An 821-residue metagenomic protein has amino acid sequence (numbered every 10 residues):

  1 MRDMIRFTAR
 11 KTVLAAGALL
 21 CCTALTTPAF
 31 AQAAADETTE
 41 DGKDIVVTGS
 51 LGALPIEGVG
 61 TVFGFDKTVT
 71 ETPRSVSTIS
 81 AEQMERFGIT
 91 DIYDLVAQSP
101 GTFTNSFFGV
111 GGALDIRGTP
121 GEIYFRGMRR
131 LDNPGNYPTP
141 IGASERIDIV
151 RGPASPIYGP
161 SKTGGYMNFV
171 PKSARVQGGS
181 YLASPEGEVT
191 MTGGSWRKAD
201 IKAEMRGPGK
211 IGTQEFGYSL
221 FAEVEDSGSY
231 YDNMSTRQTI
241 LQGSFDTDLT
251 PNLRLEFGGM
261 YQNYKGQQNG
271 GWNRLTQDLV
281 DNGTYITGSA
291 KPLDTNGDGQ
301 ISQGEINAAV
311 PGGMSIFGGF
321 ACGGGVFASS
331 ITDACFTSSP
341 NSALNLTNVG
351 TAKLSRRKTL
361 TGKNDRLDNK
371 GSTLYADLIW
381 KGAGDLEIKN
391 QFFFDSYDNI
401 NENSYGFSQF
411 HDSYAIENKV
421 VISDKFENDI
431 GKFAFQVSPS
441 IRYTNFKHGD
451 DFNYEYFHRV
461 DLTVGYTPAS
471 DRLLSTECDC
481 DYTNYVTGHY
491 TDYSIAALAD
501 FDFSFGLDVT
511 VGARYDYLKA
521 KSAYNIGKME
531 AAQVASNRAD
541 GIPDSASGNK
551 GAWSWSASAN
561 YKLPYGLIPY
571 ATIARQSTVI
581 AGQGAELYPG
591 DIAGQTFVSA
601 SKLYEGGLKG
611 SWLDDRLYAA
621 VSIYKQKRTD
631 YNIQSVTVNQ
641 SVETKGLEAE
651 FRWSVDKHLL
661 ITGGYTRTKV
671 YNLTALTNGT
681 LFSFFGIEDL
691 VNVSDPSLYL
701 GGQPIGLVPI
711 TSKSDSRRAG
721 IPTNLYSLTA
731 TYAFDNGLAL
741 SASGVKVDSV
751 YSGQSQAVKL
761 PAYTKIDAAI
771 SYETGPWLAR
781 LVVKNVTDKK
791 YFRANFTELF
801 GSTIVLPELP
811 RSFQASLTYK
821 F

Functional and structural regions predicted by a protein language model:
M1-F87, Y93-P100, E808, K820: N-terminal Sec signal peptide and the immediately downstream disordered periplasmic leader that contains the TonB box
A113, M128-P153: Short acidic/polar hinge/loop motifs at secondary-structure boundaries that mediate gating or recognition
A143-E145, I157-Q242, T247-L255, S372 (+2 more regions): Outer-membrane beta-barrel translocator/receptor signature
T213-F216, N252-F257, D385-I388, N428-F433 (+6 more regions): Repeated loop/turn-to-beta-strand initiation elements of outer-membrane beta-barrel proteins
T239-Q436, Y443, Y618: Outer-membrane beta-barrel domain signature, strongest for Gram-negative TonB-dependent receptors and also present
K432-T444, G449-D451, V486-K627, T644-K645 (+4 more regions): Structural signature of Gram-negative outer-membrane beta-barrels, strongest in the C-terminal barrel of TonB-dependent
R616, A620-K627, V638-S755, T787-D788 (+1 more regions): Gram-negative outer-membrane beta-barrel transporters
I661, V670, K746-G753, S771-F821: C-terminal beta-signal and adjacent terminal beta-strands/loops of Gram-negative outer-membrane beta-barrel proteins
